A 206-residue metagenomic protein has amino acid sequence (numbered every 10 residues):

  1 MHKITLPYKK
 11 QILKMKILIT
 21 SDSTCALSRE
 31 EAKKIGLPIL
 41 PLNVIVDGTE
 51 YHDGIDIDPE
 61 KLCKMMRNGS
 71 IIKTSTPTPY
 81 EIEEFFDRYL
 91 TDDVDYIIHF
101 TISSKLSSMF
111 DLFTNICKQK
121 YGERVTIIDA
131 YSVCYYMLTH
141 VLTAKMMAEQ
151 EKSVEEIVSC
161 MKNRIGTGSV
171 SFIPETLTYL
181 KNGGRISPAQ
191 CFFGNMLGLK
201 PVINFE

Functional and structural regions predicted by a protein language model:
M1-H2, E206: Accessible peptide chain termini
H2-K14: Short, Lys/Arg-enriched N-terminal segments with co-localized hydrophobic residues within the first ~10-30 amino acids
L18, T24-P38, L42-I45, T49 (+4 more regions): Mixed-charge interfacial surface used for oligomerization/domain docking and macromolecular partner engagement
E50-Q119: Class I S-adenosyl-L-methionine
